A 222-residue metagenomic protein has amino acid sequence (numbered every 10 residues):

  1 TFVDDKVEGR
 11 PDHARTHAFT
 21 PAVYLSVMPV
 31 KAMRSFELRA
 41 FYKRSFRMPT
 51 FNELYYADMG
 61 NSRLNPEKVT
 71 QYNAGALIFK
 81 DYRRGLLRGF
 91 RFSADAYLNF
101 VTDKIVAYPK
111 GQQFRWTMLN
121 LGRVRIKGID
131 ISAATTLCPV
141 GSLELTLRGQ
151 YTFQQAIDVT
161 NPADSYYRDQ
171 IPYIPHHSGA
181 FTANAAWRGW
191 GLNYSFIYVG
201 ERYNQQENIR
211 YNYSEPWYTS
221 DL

Functional and structural regions predicted by a protein language model:
T1-M33: Signature of Gram-negative outer-membrane beta-barrel scaffolds
D4-D12, T50-A57, D103-Q112, Q154-Y167 (+1 more regions): Outer-membrane beta-barrel translocator domains and adjoining extracellular loop/strand segments of Gram-negative
R10-H17, G60-K68, L119-R125, Y167-P175 (+1 more regions): Replace "Gram-negative outer membrane beta-barrel proteins" with "bacterial and organellar outer membrane beta-barrel
F19-L25, L38, G60, T70-A74 (+6 more regions): Hydrophobic, lipid-facing positions within transmembrane beta-strands of outer-membrane proteins
A22, Q71, D81-R84, C138-L143 (+1 more regions): Subset of outer-membrane beta-barrel
M28-K31, E37-Y42, R47, E67-T136: Membrane-embedded beta-barrel scaffold of Gram-negative outer-membrane proteins
G89-F100, T117-E207: Gram-negative outer-membrane beta-barrel transporters
D95, E207-S214, D221-L222: Short, glycine/charged-rich beta-strand-loop motifs at protein surfaces that mediate ligand recognition and catalysis
